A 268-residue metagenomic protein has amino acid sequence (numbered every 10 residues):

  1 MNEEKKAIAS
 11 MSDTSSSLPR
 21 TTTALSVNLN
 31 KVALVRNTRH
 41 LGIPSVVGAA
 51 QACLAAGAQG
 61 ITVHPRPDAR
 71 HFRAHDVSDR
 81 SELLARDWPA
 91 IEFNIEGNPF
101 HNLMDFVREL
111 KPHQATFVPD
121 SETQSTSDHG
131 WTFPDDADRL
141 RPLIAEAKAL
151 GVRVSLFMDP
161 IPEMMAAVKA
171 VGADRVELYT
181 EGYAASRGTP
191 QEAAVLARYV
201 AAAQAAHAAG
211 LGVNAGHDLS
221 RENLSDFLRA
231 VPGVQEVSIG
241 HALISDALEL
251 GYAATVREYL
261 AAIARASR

Functional and structural regions predicted by a protein language model:
N2-H101, R108-P112, A167-A170, A194: Conserved N-terminal beta1-alpha1 strand-loop-helix module at the mouth
T23-L29, I61-V63, I91-G97, A115-F117 (+4 more regions): Hydrophobic faces of well-ordered beta-strands that scaffold small-molecule active sites in alpha/beta enzyme cores
G57-Q59, L84-R86, E109-A115, A149 (+2 more regions): Glycine-enriched alpha-helix->loop->beta-strand junction motifs that scaffold or abut catalytic
R70-H101, D135-S155, E192-A215, Y259-I263: Alpha-helix-loop-beta-strand connector modules within alpha/beta enzyme cores
F100-E109, I161-V171, A215, L219-V234: Catalytic cores of alpha/beta
T116-Q124, R175-R187, G233-Y252: Glycine-rich phosphate-binding active-site loops on the catalytic face of alpha/beta enzymes
H129, G188, E192, D246-R268: C-terminal helical cap(s) of enzyme catalytic domains, especially alpha/beta-barrels
R153-A206: Histidine/lysine/aspartate-rich catalytic loop segments that bind and position anionic ligands
